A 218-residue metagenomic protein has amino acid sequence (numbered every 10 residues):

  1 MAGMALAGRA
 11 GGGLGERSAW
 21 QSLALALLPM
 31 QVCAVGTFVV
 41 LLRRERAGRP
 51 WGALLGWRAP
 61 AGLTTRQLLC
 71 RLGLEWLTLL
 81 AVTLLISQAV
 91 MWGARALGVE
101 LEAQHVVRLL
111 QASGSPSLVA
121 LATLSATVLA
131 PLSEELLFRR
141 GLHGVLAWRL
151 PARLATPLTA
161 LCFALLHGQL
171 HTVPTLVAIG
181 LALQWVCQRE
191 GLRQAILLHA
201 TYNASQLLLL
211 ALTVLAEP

Functional and structural regions predicted by a protein language model:
M4, F38-L42, T83, S87 (+5 more regions): Structural signal for membrane-spanning alpha-helices in multi-pass inner-membrane proteins, emphasizing helix cores
A7-L27, G48-A130, W148, A216-P218: Juxtamembrane helix-loop-helix connectors linking adjacent transmembrane helices in multi-pass membrane enzymes
G8, V40-R49, W185-R189: Structural signal for the C-terminal ends of transmembrane alpha-helices and the immediately following loop
Q21-R46: Selective recognition of hydrophobic, aromatic-rich stretches within alpha-helical transmembrane segments of polytopic
P29-C33, L124, P174-L181: Membrane-embedded alpha-helical segments of multi-pass membrane proteins, especially the transmembrane helices
L137-L146, P174, Q206: Active-site-flanking alpha-helical
G144-T156: Solvent-exposed interhelical
R153-P218: Functionally important transmembrane alpha-helices
